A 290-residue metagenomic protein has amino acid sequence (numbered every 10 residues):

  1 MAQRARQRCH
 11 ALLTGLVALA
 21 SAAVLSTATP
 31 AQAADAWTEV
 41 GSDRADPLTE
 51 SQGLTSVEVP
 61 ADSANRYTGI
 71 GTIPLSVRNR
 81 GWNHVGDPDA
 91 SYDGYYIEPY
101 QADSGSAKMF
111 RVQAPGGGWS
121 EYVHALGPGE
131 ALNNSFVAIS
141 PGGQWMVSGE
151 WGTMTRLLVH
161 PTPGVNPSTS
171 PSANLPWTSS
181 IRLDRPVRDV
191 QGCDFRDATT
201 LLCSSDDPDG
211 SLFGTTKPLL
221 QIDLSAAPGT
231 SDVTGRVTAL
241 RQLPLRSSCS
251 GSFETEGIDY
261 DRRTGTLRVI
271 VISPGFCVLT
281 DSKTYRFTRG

Functional and structural regions predicted by a protein language model:
M1-A33: Secretory targeting and sorting signals
A33-P47, Y67-I73: A short helix->beta-strand "capping" segment at the edge of beta-propeller domains
G41-A64, N83-D87: Beta-strand-rich domains and repeat architectures in extracellular enzymes and scaffolds, especially beta-propellers
S42-P47, S76-G81, H124-A131, I181-P186 (+1 more regions): Surface loop/turn motifs at the tips and blade-to-blade linkers of beta-strand repeat domains
A64-T68, D103-R111, T153-T162, D209-L224 (+1 more regions): Structural motif
Y67-Q101, Y122-V123: Blade-loop segments of beta-propeller domains
R185-V233: Loop/turn-rich, solvent-exposed surfaces of beta-rich toroidal or solenoidal domains
S231-Y260: Conserved blade-ending motifs and adjacent loop-strand segments that build the rim/top face of beta-propeller domains
